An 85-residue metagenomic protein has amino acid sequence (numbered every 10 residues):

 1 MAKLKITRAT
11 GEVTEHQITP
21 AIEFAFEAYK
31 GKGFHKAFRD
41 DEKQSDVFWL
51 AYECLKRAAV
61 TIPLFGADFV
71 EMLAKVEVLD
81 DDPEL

Functional and structural regions predicted by a protein language model:
M1-E15, P20-L85: Charged interaction scaffolds used for protein-protein
